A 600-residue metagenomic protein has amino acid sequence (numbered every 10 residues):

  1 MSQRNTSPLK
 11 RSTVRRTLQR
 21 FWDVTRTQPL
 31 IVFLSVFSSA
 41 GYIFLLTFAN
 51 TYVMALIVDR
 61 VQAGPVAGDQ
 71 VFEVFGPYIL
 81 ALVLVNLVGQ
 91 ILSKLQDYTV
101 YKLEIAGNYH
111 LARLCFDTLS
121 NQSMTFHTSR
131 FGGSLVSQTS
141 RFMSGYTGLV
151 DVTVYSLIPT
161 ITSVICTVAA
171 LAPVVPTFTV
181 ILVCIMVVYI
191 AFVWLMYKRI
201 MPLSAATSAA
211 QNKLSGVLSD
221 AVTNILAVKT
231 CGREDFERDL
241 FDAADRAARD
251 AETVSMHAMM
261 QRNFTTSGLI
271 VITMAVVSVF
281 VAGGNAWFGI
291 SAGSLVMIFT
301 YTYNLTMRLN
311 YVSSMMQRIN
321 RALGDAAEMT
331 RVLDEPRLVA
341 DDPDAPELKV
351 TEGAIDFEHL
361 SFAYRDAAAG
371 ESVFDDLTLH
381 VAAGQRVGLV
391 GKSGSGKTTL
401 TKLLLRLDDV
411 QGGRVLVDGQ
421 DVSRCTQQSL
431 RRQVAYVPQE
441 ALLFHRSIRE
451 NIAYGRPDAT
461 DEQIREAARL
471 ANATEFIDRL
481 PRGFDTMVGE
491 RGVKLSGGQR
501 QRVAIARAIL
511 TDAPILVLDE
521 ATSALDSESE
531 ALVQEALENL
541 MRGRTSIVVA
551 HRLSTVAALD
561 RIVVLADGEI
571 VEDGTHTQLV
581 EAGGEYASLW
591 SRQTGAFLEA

Functional and structural regions predicted by a protein language model:
M1-T47, V61-I79, L92-V100, E104 (+9 more regions): Membrane-integrated ABC transporters
S2-L9, I105, R113-S137, R141-M143 (+5 more regions): Short intracellular "coupling" helices and adjacent cytoplasmic loop segments at the cytosolic face of multi-pass
R26-P29, M124-T128, R141-V150, V154 (+8 more regions): An intracellular "coupling" helix at the cytosolic face of ABC transporter transmembrane type-1 domains
L30-Y52, Y78, L82, D97-Y101 (+5 more regions): Alpha-helical segments in transporter systems
I31-I43, Y78, V85, Y155-A206 (+2 more regions): Transmembrane helices of ABC transporter permease
Y78-G89, S93, M186-Y189, M259-V279 (+1 more regions): Hydrophobic alpha-helical segments in the permease module
R233, H257, N304-V332: Cytosolic ends of transmembrane helices, especially the final helix of ABC transmembrane type-1 domains
L348-A600: ABC-type nucleotide-binding domain
